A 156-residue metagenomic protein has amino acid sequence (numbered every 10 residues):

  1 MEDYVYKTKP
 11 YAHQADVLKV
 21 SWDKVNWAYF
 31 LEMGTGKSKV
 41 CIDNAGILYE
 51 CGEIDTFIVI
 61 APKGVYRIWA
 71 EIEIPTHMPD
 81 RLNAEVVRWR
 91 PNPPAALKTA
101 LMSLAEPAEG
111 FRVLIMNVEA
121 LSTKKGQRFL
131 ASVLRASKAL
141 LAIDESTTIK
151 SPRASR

Functional and structural regions predicted by a protein language model:
M1-L31, T35-R156: SF2 helicase/translocase NTPase motor core, specifically the RecA-like lobe 1 inter-motif segment between Walker
